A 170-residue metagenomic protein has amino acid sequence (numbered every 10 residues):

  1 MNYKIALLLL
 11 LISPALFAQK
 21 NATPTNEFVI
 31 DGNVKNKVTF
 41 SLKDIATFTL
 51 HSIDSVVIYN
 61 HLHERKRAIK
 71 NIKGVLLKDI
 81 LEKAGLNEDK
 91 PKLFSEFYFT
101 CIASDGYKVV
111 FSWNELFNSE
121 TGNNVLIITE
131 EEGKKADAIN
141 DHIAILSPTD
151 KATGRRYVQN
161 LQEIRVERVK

Functional and structural regions predicted by a protein language model:
M1-N21: Bacterial Sec-dependent N-terminal signal peptides
Q19-K170: N-terminal intrinsically disordered, low-complexity segments enriched in P/E/S/T
